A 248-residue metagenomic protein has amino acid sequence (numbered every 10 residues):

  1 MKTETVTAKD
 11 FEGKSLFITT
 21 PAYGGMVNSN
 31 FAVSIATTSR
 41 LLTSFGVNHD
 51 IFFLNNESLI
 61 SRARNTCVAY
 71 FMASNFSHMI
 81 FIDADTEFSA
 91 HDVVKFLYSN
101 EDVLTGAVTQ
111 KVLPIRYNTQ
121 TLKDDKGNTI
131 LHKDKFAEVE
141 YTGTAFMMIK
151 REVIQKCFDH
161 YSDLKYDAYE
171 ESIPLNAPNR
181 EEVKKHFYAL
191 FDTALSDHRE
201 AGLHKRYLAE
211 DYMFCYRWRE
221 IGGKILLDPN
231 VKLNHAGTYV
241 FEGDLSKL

Functional and structural regions predicted by a protein language model:
M1-S58, R62: N-proximal low-complexity "stem/linker" segments adjacent to membrane-targeting elements
T3-G13, L164-L248: C-terminal catalytic/acceptor-binding lobe
T43, L97, R219: Anion (oxyanion) recognition and catalysis
S61, N65, A90, Y212: Glycine-rich phosphate-binding loop at the start of an alpha helix
N65-H78: Active-site nucleotide-sugar/metal-binding loop of Leloir-type enzymes
V68, S89-L195: Conserved catalytic core of nucleotide-sugar-dependent glycosyltransferases
N75-E87: Short beta-strand-to-loop acidic/aromatic patch adjacent to the donor-nucleotide binding site
H78, D102-V103, I225: Short, Asp-centered acidic motifs that coordinate Mg2+ and/or phosphate in catalytic or ligand-binding sites
